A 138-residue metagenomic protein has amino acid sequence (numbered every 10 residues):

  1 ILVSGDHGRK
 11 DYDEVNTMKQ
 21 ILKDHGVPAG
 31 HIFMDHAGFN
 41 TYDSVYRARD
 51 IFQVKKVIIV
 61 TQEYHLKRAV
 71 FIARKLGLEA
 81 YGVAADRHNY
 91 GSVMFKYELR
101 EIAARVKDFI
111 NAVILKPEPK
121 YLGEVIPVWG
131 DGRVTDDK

Functional and structural regions predicted by a protein language model:
I1-E98: A structural signal for short, hydrophobic/glycine-enriched beta-strand patches
G5-G8, D13-V15, V106, E124-V125 (+1 more regions): Proteins with a high burden of low-complexity, intrinsically disordered sequence enriched in S/T/G/P/A and R, requiring
Y81-A84, A103-N111, I126-G132: A general structural signal for short secondary-structure boundary/capping elements
F95-Y121: A transmembrane-helix-recognition feature enriched in membrane-embedded lipid enzymes and envelope glyco-/phospholipid
K116-K138: Short linear elements at protein peripheries
